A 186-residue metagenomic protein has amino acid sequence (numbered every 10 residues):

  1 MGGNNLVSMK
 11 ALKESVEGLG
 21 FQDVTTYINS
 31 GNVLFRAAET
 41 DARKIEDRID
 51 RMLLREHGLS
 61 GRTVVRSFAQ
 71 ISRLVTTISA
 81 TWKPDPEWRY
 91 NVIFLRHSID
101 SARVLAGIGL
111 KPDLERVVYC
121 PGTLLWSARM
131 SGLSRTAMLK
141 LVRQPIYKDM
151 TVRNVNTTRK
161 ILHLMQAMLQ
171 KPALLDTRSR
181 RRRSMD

Functional and structural regions predicted by a protein language model:
M1-D186: Surface-exposed, charge/polar-rich loops and edge strands
